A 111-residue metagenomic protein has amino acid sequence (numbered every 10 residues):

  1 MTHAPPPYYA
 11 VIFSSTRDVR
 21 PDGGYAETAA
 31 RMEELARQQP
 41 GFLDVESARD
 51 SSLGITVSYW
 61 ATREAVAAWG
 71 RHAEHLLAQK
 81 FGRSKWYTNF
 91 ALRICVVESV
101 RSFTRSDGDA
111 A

Functional and structural regions predicted by a protein language model:
M1-G54, R63-R71, Y87-A111: Short S/T/G/P-rich N-terminal loop/turn motif that feeds into the first structured element of a domain
Y59-A61: Glycine-rich loop at the start of a catalytic domain that most often binds anionic cofactors/ligands
